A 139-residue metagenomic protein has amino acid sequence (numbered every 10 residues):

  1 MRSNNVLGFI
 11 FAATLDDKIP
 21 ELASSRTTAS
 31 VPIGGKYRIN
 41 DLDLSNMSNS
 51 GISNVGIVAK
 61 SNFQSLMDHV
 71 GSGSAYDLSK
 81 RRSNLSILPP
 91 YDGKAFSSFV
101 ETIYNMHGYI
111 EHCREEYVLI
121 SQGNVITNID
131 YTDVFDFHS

Functional and structural regions predicted by a protein language model:
M1-A75, R81-S83, G93: N-terminal glycine-rich phosphate-binding loop and ensuing alpha1 helix
N84-S139: Conserved beta-loop-beta/alpha segment of the NTase-like Rossmann-fold superfamily that binds/positions NTPs
